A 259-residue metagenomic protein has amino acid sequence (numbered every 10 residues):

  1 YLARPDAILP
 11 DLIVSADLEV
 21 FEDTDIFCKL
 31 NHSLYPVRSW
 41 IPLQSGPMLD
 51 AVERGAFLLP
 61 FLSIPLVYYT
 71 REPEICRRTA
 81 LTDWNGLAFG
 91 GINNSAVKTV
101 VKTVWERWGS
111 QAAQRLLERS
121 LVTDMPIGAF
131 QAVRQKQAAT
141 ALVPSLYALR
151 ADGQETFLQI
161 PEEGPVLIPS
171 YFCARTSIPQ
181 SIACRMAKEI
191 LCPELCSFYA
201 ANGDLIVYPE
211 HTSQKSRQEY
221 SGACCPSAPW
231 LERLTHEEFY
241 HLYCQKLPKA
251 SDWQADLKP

Functional and structural regions predicted by a protein language model:
Y1-T82: N-terminal segment of the mature folded domain
L2, A129-A132, A183: Short, hydrophobic alpha-helical packing/hinge segments within bilobed ligand-binding/sensory domains
D17, G91, S145-L146: Short secondary-structure boundary segments
V37, E155-I178: Flexible, solvent-exposed loop/hinge segments that line or gate ligand/substrate-binding clefts
V67, E72-T123: Ligand-binding cleft/hinge of the Venus flytrap
V67-E74, L167-S181, F198-N202: A bilobed periplasmic-binding-protein/Venus flytrap-type ligand-binding module shared by bacterial periplasmic
T99-P161: Ligand-binding pocket segment of bilobal, Venus flytrap-like solute-binding proteins
S181, E189-P259: Extracellular/periplasmic juxtamembrane helices and adjacent flexible linkers that interface with membrane partners
